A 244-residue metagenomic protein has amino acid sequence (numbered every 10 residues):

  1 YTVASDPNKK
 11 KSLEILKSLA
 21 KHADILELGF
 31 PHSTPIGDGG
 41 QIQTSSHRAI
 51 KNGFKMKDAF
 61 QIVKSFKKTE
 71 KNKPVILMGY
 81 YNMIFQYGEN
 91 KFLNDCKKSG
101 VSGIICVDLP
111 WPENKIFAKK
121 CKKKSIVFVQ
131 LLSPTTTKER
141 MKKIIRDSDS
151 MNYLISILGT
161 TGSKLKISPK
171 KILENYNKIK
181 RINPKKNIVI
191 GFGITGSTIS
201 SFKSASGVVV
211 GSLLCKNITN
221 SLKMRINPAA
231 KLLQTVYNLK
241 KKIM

Functional and structural regions predicted by a protein language model:
Y1-N72, Q86-E89, N227-K231: Conserved N-terminal beta1-alpha1 strand-loop-helix module at the mouth
Y1-T2, E70-Y80, C121-L131, I179-G193: Short beta-strand/loop segments at the ligand-binding rim of alpha/beta enzyme cores
T2-N8, M78-Q86, P110-W111, L132-T136 (+1 more regions): Glycine-rich beta-to-alpha transition loops that act as phosphate-gripper elements at the mouths of alpha/beta enzyme
N8-A20, T136-D147, I182-N183, I190-V208: Catalytic cores of alpha/beta
I25-P35, G103-E113, Y153-S163, F192 (+1 more regions): Glycine-rich phosphate-binding active-site loops on the catalytic face of alpha/beta enzymes
K51-F54, G100-E113, V127-T136, I155-S156 (+1 more regions): Catalytic beta/alpha-barrel core
N52, M141-R181, N217-T219: Glycine/Thr-rich beta-alpha phosphate-binding loop at enzyme active sites
K178-K186, S197-S200, A205-M244: Alpha/beta catalytic cores of nucleotide-metabolism and tRNA/nucleoside-modifying enzymes
